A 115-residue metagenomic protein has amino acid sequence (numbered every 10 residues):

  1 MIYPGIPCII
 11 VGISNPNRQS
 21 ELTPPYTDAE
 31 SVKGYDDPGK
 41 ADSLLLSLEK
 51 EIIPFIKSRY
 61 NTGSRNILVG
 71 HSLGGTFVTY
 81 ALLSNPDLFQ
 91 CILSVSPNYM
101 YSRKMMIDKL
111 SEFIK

Functional and structural regions predicted by a protein language model:
M1-K115: Non-catalytic cap/lid and distal C-terminal segments of serine-dependent acyl enzymes
